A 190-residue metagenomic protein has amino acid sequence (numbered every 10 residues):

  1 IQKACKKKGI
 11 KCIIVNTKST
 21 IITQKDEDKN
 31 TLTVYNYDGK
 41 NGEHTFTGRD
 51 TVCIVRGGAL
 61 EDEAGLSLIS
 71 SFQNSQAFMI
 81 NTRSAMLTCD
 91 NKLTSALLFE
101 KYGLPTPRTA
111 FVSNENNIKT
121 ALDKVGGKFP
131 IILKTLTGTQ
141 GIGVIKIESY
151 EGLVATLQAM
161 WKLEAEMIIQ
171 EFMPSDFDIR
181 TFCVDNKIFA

Functional and structural regions predicted by a protein language model:
I1-I80, T94: ATP-binding N-terminal substructure of ATP-dependent carboxylate-amine bond-forming enzymes
I14, I80-N81, L133, A190: Hydrophobic residues in well-ordered beta-strands that form the structural core
T20, E61, L87, N117 (+1 more regions): Surface-exposed, flexible loop/turn segments at secondary-structure boundaries
T47-G48, F72-Q76, S84-D176: Active-site nucleotide/adenylate-binding loops and adjacent lid/helix of ATP-dependent enzymes
A159-M160, I188-A190: Catalytic core of tubulin tyrosine ligase-like
R180: Short, surface-exposed charged micro-motifs
C183-K187: Short acidic-glycine loop/turn motifs at beta-strand connectors
